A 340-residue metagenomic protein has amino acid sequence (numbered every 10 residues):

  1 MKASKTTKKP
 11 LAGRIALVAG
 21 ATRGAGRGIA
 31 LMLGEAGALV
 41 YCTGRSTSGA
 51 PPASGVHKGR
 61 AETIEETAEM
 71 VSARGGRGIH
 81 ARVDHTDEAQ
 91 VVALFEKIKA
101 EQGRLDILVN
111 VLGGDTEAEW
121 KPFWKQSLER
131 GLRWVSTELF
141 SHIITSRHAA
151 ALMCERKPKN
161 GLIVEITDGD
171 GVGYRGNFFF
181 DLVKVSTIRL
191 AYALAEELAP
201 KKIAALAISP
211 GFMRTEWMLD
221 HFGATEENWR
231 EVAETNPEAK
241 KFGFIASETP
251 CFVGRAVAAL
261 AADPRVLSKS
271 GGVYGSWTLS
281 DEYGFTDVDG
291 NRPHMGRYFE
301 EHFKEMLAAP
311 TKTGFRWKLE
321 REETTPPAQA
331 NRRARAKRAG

Functional and structural regions predicted by a protein language model:
K2-Q102, T116-W124, R292, E320 (+1 more regions): Short-chain dehydrogenase/reductase
R14, G76-R77, R104-L105, L152-G169 (+1 more regions): Active-site loop of short-chain dehydrogenase/reductase
A36, A193-I203, P264-L267: Active-site-adjacent segment of SDR/Rossmann-fold oxidoreductases
A53-V56, P200, F212-G243: A glycine/serine/threonine-rich, flexible loop-to-helix segment that serves as the NAD(P) cofactor-binding "lid"
G114-T116, K125-R130, W134, K159-P200 (+1 more regions): Catalytic loop of short-chain dehydrogenase/reductase
S146-R147, Y192: A short, exposed helix-loop element centered on a Lys and neighboring polar residues
A207, E227-A336: C-terminal helical subdomain
